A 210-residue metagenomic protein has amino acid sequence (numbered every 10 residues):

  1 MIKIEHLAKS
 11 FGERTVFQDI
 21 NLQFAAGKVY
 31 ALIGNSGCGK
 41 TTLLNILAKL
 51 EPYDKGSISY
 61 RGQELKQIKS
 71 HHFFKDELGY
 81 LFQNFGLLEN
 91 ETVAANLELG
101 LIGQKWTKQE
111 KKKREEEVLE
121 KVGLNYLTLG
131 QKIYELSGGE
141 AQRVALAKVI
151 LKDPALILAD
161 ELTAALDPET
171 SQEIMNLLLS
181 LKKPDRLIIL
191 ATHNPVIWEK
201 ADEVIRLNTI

Functional and structural regions predicted by a protein language model:
I2, F17-D19: Conserved structural motif at the start of ABC-family nucleotide-binding domains
A48: Helix-to-loop junction immediately C-terminal to a conserved catalytic motif
G56-K66: Conserved ABC transporter NBD signature motif
L65-G79, K183: ABC ATPase NBD coupling module
Q109-L127: Conserved ABC ATPase "signature" region
K132-L136, E140: Conserved ABC ATPase signature
I157-D160: Catalytic Walker B motif of ABC-type/P-loop ATPase nucleotide-binding domains
